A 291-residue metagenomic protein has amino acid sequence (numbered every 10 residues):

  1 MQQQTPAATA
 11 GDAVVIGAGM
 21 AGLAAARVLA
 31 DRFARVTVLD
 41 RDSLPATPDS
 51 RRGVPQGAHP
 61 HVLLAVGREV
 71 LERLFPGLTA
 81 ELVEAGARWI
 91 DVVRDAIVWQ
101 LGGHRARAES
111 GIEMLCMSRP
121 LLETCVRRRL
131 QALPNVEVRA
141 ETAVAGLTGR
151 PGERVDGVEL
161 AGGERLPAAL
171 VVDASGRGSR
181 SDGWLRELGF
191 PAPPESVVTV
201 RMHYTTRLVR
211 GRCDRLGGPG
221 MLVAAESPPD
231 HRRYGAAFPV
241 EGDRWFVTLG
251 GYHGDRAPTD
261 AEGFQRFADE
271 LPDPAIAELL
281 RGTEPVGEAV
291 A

Functional and structural regions predicted by a protein language model:
P6-L39, S43: N-terminal Rossmann-like FAD-binding beta1-loop-alpha1 element of flavoenzymes
I16, V144, V158, L166-G178 (+1 more regions): Short hydrophobic core segments
V28, R32, T47-V98: N-terminal FAD cofactor-binding segment of flavoenzymes
V62-L63, E109-R128, R180, E226 (+1 more regions): Short beta-strand to alpha-helix junction loop
C116, D255-A291: FAD/FMN-dependent oxidoreductases across multiple families
A140-R154: A conserved short coil-to-beta-strand element within the FAD-binding core of flavoproteins
R186-P219: Central beta-strand plus flanking loop segment that forms part of the substrate or channel wall within the catalytic
V223-G254: Active-site substrate-recognition segment that forms the wall of the catalytic cavity or substrate channel
